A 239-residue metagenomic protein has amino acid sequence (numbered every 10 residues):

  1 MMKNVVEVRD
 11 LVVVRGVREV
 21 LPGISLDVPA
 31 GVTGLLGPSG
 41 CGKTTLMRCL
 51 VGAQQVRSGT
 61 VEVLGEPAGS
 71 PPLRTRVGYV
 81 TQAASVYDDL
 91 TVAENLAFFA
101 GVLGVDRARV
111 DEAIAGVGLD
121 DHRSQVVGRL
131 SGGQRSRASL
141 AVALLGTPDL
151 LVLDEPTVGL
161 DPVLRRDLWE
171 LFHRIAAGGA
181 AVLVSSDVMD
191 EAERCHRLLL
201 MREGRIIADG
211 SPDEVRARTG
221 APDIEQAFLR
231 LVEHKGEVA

Functional and structural regions predicted by a protein language model:
V51: Helix-to-loop junction immediately C-terminal to a conserved catalytic motif
S58-L73: Conserved ABC transporter NBD signature motif
A97, G101, R107-H122: Conserved ABC ATPase "signature" region
L151-E155: Catalytic Walker B motif of ABC-type/P-loop ATPase nucleotide-binding domains
D209-G210: ABC ATPase "signature
